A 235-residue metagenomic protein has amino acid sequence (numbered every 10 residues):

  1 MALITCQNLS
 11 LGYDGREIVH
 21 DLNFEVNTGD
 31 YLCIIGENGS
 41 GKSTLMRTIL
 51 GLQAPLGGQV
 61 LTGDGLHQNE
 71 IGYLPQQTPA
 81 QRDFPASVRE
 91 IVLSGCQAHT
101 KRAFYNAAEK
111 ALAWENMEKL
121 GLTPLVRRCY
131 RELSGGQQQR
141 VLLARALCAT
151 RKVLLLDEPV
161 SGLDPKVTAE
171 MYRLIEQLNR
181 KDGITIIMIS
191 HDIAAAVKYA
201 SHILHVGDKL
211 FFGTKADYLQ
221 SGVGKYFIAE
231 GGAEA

Functional and structural regions predicted by a protein language model:
G58-N69: Conserved ABC transporter NBD signature motif
A107-L125: Conserved ABC ATPase "signature" region
C129-L133, Q137: Conserved ABC ATPase signature
L154-D157: Catalytic Walker B motif of ABC-type/P-loop ATPase nucleotide-binding domains
V160-S161: Short loop immediately C-terminal to the Walker-B catalytic DE motif in ABC-type ATPase nucleotide-binding domains
S190-H191: H-loop/switch region of ABC-family ATPase nucleotide-binding domains
H202-A216: H-loop (His-switch) and adjacent beta-strand-loop-beta switch element of ABC-type ATPase nucleotide-binding domains
